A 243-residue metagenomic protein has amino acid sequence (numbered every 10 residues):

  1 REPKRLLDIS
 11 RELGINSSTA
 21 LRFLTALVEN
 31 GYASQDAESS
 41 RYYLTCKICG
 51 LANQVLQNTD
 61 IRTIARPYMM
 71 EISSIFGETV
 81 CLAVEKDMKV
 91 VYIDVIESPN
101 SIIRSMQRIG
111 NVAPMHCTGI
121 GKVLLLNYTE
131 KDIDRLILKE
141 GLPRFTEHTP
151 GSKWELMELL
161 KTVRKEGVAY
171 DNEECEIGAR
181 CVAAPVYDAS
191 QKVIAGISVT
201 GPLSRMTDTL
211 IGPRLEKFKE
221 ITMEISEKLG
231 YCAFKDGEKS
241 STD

Functional and structural regions predicted by a protein language model:
R1-N58, R62-T63, M70, K228: N-terminal helix-turn-helix
L6, R41, T45, N58 (+7 more regions): Short, structured helix-loop boundary elements
Y43-K139: Amphipathic alpha-helical effector-binding/dimerization core of metabolite-sensing transcriptional regulators
I102-R108, V168, K239-D243: C-terminal regulatory/oligomerization modules of transcriptional regulators
G121, L125, T129, K219-S226 (+1 more regions): Short amphipathic alpha-helical signal-transduction/dimerization elements
R135-I137, G141-P143, T222-D243: Cysteine/selenocysteine-centered motifs that mediate thiol-based redox chemistry or coordinate metal-sulfur cofactors
H148-E224: Extended hydrophobic
